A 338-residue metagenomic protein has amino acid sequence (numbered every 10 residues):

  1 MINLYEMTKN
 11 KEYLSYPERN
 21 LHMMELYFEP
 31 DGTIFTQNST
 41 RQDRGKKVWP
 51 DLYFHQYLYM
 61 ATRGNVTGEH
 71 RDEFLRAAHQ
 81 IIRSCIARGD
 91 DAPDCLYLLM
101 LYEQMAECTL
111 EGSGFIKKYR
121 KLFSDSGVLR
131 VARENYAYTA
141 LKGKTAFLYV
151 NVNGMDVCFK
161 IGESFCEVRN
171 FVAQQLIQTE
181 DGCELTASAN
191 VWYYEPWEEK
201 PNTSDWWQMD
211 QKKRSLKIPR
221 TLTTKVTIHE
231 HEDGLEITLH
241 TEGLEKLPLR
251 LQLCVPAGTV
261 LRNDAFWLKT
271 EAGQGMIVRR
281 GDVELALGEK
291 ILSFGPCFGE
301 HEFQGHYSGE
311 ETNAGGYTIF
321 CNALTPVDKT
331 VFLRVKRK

Functional and structural regions predicted by a protein language model:
L4-L14: Inter-helical turn/loop segments and adjacent helix faces that build the functional surface of alpha-helical bundle
E12-G288, H301: Extended polysaccharide-engagement surfaces of secreted carbohydrate-active enzymes
A286-K338: Beta-strand-rich recognition/accessory modules
